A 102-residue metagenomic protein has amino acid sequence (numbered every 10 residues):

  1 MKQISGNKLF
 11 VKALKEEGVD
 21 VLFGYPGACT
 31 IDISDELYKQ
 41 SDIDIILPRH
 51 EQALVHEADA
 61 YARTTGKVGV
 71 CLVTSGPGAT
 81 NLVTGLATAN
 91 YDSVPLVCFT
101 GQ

Functional and structural regions predicted by a protein language model:
M1-Q102: N-terminal alpha/beta PP-like core and its mobile active-site loop of ThDP/TPP-dependent enzymes
